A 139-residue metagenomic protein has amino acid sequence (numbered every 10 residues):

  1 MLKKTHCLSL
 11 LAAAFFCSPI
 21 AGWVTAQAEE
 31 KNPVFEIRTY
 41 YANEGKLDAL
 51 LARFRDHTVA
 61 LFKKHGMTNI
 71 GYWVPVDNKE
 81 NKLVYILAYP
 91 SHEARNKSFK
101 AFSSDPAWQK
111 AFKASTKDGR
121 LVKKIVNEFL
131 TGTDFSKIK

Functional and structural regions predicted by a protein language model:
M1-A12, I20-A21: Bacterial N-terminal signal peptides that target proteins for export
V24-A28: Boundary at the C-terminal end of the N-terminal hydrophobic targeting segment
E29-N32, A52-I70, Y89-L130: An amphipathic, aromatic/His-enriched active-site/gating alpha helix that lines ligand/cofactor pockets
E30-V34, D77-K79: Short, flexible turn/loop "capping" segments at secondary-structure junctions
F35-T39, V84: Active-site-flanking beta-strand signature of metal-NTP-handling nucleotidyl enzymes and homologous cyclase-like
A42-A52: Short, surface-exposed ligand-recognition loops at beta-strand->loop->(often short) alpha-helix junctions that present
W73-E80, D118-R120: A short beta-turn/loop motif at secondary-structure boundaries
T131-K139: Acidic/histidine-enriched, glycine/proline-rich intrinsically disordered or flexible terminal extensions
